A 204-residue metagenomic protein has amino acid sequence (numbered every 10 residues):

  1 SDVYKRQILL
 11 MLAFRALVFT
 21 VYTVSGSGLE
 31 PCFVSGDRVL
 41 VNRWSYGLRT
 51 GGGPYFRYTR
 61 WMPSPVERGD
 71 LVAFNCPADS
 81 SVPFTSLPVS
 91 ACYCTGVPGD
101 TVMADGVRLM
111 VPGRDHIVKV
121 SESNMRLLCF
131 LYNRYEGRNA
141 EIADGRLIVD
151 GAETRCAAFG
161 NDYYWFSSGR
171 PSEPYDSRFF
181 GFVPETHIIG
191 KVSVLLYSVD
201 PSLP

Functional and structural regions predicted by a protein language model:
D2-Y4: Short, small-residue-biased leader/transition segments that mark boundaries at the very start of proteins
L10-T23: Membrane-interface motif at the C-terminal end of an N-terminal transmembrane signal
T20-Y22, E30-P204: Soluble "head" domains of membrane/secretory-pathway proteins
